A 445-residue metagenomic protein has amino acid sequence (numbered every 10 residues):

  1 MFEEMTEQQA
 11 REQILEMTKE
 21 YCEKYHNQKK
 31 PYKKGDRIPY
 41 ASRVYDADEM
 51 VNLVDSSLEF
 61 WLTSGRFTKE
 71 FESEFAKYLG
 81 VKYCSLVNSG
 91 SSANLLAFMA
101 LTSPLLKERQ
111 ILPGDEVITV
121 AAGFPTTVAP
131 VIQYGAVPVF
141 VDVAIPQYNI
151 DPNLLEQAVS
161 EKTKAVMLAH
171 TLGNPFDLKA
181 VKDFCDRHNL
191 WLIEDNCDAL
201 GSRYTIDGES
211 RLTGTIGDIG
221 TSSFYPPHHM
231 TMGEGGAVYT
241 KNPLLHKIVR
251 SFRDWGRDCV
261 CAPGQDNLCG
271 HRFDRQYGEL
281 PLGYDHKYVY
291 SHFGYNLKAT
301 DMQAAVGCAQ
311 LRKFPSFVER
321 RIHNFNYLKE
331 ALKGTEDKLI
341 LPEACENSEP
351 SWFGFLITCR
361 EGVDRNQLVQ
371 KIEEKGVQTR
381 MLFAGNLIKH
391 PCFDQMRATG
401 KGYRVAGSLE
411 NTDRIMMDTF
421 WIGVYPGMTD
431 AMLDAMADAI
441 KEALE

Functional and structural regions predicted by a protein language model:
M1-L62, S291: N-terminal "arm"/small-domain region of PLP-dependent enzymes with the aminotransferase-like
Y21-Y25, S103-R203: PLP-dependent aminotransferase-like
N27, K69-S73, V81-C84, N153 (+4 more regions): PLP-dependent aminotransferase class I/II
Y45, T63, G123, P146-Q147 (+4 more regions): Glycine-/small-residue-rich active-site loops that bind phosphorylated ligands and cofactors
R66-E116, A129-Y134, F140, D207: Phosphate-binding glycine-rich loop
S85, I118, V139, L192-I193 (+3 more regions): Structural detector of well-ordered beta-strand residues that form the stable sheet scaffold of enzyme domains
E194-M232, K247, K287-V289: Conserved active-site segment immediately N-terminal to the catalytic lysine that forms the internal aldimine
T215-V260, D301: Active-site PLP attachment segment
